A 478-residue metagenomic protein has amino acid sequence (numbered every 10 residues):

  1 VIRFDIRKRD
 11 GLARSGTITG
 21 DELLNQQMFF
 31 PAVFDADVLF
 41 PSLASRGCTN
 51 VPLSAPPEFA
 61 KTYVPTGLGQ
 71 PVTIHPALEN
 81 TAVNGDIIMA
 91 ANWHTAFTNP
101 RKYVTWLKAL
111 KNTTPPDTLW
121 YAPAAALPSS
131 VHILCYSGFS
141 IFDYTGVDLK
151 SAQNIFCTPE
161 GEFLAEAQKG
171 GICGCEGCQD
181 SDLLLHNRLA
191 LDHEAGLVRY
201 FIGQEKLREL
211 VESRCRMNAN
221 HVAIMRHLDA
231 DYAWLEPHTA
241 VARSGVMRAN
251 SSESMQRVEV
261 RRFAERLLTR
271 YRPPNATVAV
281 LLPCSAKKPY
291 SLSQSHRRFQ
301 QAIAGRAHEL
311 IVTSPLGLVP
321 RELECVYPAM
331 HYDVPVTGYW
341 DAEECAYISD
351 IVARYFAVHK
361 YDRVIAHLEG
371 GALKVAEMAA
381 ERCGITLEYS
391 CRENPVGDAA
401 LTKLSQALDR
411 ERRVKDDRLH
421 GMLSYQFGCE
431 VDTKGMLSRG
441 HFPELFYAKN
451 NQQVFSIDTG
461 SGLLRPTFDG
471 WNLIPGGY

Functional and structural regions predicted by a protein language model:
V1-L78, M247-R272, S285, Y290-I303 (+6 more regions): Non-catalytic, usually N-terminal nucleic-acid engagement modules in DNA/RNA processing proteins
L23, L134, E205: Conserved, mostly hydrophobic/aromatic
L53, K61, T66-C178: Glycine-rich phosphate/ribose-binding loops and adjacent secondary-structure elements that form binding surfaces
E166-M217: Active-site or pore-adjacent capping/gating segments
K206-Q256: Helix-enriched interaction subdomains in cytosolic or periplasmic regions, typified by TIR/SEFIR signaling/NADase cores
R272-A279: A short, charged/proline- and glycine-enriched loop that marks the coil->beta-strand transition at the N-terminal
P315-L323, D333-Y339, C345, K374 (+3 more regions): Charged, structured surface patches that assemble and position nucleic-acid processing machinery
W340-R363, K374-V375, G477-Y478: A short, acidic, amphipathic alpha-helical segment used as a generic capping/interface helix at domain edges
